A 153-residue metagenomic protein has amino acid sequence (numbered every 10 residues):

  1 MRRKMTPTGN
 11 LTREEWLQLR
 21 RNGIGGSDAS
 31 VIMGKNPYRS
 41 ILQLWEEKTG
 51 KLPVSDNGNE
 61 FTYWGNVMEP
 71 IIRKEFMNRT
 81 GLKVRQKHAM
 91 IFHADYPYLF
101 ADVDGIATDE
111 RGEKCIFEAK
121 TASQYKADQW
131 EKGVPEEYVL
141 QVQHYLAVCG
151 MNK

Functional and structural regions predicted by a protein language model:
M1-V67: Charged, glycine-rich intrinsically disordered N-terminal tails and low-complexity linkers that flank
T62, I72-R73, R79-K153: Mg2+/Mn2+-dependent nuclease catalytic core
